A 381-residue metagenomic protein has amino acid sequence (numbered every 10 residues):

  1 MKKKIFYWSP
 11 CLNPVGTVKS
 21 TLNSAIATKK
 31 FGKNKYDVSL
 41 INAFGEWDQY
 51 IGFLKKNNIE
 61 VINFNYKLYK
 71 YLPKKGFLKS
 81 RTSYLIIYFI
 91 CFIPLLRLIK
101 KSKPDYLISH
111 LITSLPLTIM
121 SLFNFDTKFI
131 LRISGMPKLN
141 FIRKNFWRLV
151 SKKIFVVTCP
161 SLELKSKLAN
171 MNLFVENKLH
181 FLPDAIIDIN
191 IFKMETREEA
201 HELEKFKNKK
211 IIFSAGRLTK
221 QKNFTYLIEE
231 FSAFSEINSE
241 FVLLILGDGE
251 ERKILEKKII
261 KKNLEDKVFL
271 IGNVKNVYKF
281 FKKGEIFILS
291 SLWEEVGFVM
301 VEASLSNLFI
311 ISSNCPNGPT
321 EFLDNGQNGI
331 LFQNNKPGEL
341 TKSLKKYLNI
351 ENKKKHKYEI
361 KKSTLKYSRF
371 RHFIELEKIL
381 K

Functional and structural regions predicted by a protein language model:
Y7-V15, K19, A27-T82, N172 (+1 more regions): N-terminal strand-loop element at the rim of the active site of nucleotide-sugar-dependent glycosyltransferases
V15-I26, K210-A233, E250-E256, F298 (+1 more regions): A conserved mid-protein helix/loop that constitutes part of the nucleotide-sugar donor-binding site
Y88-C91, S109-L115, I133: Short His-centered aromatic/hydrophobic patch
I142, A169-N170, A185-L203: Acidic anion/phosphate-binding donor-loop and adjacent secondary structure in glycosyltransferase catalytic cores
I154-F181, I186: A short, active-site helix/loop in glycosyltransferases that binds the activated sugar's phosphate group
N273, L292: Aromatic "clamp/platform" in nucleotide-sugar-dependent glycosyltransferases that forms part of the donor/acceptor
F309-S313: Short hydrophobic beta-strand element within catalytic cores of glycosyltransferases and related nucleotide-activated
D324-G326, I330-P337, K346-E351: Conserved acidic donor-binding segment of nucleotide-sugar-dependent glycosyltransferases
